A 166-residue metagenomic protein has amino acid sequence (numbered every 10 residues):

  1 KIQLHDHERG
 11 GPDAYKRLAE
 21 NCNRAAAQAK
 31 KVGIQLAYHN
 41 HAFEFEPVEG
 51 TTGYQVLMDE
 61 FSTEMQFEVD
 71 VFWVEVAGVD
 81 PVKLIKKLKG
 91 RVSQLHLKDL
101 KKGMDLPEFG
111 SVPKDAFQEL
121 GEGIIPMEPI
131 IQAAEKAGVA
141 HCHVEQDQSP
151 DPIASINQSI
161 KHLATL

Functional and structural regions predicted by a protein language model:
K1-Q66, K87, I153: Active-site acidic/histidine proton-transfer and metal-coordination neighborhood in alpha/beta enzyme cores
L4-E8, A42-E44, V71-W73, D99-K101 (+1 more regions): Active-site-proximal loop/turn and secondary-structure-junction residues that shape catalytic pockets, frequently
T51-Q66, W73-L166: Histidine-acidic metal/acid-base catalytic patches
